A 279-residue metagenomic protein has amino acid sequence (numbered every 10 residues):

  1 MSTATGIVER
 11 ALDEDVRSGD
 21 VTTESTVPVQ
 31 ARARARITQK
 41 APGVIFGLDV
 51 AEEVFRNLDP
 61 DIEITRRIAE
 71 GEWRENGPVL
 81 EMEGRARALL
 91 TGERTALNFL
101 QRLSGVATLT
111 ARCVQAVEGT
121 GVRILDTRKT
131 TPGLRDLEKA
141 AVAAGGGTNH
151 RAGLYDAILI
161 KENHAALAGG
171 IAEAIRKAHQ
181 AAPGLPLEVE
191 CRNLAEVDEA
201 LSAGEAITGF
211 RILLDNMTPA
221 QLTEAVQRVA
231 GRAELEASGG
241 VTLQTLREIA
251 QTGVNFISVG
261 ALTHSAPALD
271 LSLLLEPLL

Functional and structural regions predicted by a protein language model:
M1-A203, R211, A220-R228, E234-E236 (+3 more regions): Acidic/glycine-rich phosphate/pyrophosphate-binding loops and surrounding catalytic core that coordinate Mg2+
I207, V254-N255, L275-E276: Short, hinge-like loop/turn segments at secondary-structure boundaries
M217: Glycine/alanine-rich phosphate-binding loops at beta-alpha junctions
A261-L279: Short, charged, intrinsically disordered terminal tails
